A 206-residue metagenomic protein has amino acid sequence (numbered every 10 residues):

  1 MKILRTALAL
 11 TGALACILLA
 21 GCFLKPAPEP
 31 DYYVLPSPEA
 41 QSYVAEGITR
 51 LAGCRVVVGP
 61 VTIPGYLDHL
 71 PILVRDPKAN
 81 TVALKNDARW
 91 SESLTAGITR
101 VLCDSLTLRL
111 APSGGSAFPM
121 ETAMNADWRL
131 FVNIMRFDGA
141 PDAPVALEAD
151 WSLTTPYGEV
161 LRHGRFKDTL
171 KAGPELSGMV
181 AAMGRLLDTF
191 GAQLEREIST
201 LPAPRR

Functional and structural regions predicted by a protein language model:
M1-C22: Sec-dependent bacterial lipoprotein signal peptides
C22-L94, L201-R206: A structural "domain/chain start" motif
L24-Y43, L108-Y157: Surface-exposed short loop/turn segments
A52-C54, D68-L70, N86, A126-N133 (+2 more regions): Envelope-exposed proteins and targeting segments
T81-S91, Y157-R196: Short secondary-structure boundary motifs at beta->alpha junctions and helix caps
K85-L110: Structured, soluble extracytoplasmic/luminal domains of envelope-associated proteins
C103-A111, E195-A203: Sec-exported extracytoplasmic/periplasmic mature domains
